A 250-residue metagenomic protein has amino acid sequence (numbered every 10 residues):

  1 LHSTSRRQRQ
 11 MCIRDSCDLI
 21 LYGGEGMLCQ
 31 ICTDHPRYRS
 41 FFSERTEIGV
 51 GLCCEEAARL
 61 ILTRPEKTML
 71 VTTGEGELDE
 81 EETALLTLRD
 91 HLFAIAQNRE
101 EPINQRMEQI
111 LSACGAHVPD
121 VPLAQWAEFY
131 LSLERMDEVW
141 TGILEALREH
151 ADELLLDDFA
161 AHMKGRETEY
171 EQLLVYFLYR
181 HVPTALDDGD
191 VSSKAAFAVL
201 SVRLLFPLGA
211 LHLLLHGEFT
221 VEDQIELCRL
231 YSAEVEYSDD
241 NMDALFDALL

Functional and structural regions predicted by a protein language model:
H2-I13: Single conserved hydrophobic/aromatic residue that forms the stacking wall/gate of nucleotide- or nucleobase-binding
R14-S16, I61-M69, A233-D243: Short, charged low-complexity intrinsically disordered segments located at boundaries of structured domains
D15-L62: Short Cys/His-based metal-binding microdomains
I20-G23, F42, E80, A84 (+1 more regions): Conserved aromatic-histidine-acidic binding/catalytic patches
C53-P122: Charged, amphipathic alpha-helical linkers/stalks
A94-L250: Hydrophobic, aromatic-lined core segments that form the binding pocket/scaffold for planar heteroaromatic ligands
